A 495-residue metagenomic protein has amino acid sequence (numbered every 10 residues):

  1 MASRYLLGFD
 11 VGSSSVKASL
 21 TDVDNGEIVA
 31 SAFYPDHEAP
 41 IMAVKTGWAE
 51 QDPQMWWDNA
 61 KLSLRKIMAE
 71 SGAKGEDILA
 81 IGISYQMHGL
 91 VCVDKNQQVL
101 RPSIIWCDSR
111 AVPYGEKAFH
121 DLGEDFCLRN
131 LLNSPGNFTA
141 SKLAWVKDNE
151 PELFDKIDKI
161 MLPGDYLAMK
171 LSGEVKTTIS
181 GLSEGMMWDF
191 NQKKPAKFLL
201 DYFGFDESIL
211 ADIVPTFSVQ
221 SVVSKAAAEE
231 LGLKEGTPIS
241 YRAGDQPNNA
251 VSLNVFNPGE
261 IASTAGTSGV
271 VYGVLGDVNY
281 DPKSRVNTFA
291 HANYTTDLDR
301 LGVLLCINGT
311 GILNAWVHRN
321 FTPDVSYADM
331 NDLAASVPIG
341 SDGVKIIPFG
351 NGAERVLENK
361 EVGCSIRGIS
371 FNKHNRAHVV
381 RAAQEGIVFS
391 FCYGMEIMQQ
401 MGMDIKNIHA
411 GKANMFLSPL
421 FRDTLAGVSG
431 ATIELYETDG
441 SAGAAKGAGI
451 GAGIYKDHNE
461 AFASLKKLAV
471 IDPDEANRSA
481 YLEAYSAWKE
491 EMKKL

Functional and structural regions predicted by a protein language model:
M1-R101, K117, K156, A211 (+6 more regions): N-terminal glycine/serine-rich phosphate-binding loop of ATP-dependent small-molecule kinases, especially carbohydrate
L7-G8, L20, V112, E116-K176 (+4 more regions): Active-site core segments that coordinate phosphate-bearing ligands/cofactors across diverse enzyme families
G26, D36-A39, G89, Q98 (+6 more regions): Surface-exposed, flexible loop/turn segments at secondary-structure boundaries
G26, D52, I81, D108 (+3 more regions): Residue-level signal for inorganic ion chemistry
Y34-D36, P215, P473: Active-site donor-binding loop signature of nucleotide-sugar glycosyltransferases
G47, A69-W106, L132-N137, A168-D189 (+2 more regions): Short beta-strand-loop/turn "lid" adjacent to the catalytic site in phosphate-handling enzymes
Q54, D58, N137, S218-S221 (+2 more regions): Conserved phosphate-coordination/catalytic loops
F203-P215: A conserved helix-loop-beta module that forms one wall/lid of the active-site cleft in ATP-utilizing catalytic domains
